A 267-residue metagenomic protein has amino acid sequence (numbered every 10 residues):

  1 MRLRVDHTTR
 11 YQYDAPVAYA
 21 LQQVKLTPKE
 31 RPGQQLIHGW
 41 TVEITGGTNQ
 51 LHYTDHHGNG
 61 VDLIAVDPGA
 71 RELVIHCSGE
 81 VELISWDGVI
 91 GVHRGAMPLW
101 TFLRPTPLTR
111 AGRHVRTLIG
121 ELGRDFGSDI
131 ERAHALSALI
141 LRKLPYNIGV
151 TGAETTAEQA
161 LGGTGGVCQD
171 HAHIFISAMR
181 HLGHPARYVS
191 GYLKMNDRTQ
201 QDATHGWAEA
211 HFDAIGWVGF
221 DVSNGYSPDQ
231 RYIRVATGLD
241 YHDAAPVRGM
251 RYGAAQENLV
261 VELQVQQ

Functional and structural regions predicted by a protein language model:
M1, H7, Q22, W40 (+6 more regions): Structural beta-strand/beta-sheet cores of well-ordered domains, especially the beta-sheet scaffolds that support
M1-G120: Linear, non-domain "peripheral" regions
M1-V5, G33-V42, N147-G149, V167-A172 (+3 more regions): A broad, low-specificity signal for short, low-complexity segments enriched in glycine/proline and polar/charged
L3, A18, L36, G69-R71 (+4 more regions): A short, structural micro-pattern
Y11, A15, V24, L51 (+11 more regions): Flexible, active-site-adjacent loop/turn segments at secondary-structure boundaries
T27, T45, S78-E80, H211 (+3 more regions): Structured loops at beta-to-helix junctions and adjacent beta-edge loops in soluble globular domains
V81, S85, I90, P98-G166 (+3 more regions): Secondary-structure boundary elements
A138, D170-A255: Hydrophobic/aromatic-rich core segments of domains that either
